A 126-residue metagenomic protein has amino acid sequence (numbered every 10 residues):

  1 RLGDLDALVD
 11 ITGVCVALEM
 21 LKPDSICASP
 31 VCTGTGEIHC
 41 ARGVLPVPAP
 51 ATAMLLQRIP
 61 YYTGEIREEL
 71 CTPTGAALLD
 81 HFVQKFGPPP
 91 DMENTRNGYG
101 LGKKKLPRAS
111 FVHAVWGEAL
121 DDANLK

Functional and structural regions predicted by a protein language model:
R1-K22: Conserved phosphate/anionic-ligand binding catalytic regions in large, soluble enzymes, centered on
V9, L125-K126: Intrinsic structural disorder
P23-L125: Mobile "lid/hinge" segments at catalytic clefts and subdomain interfaces of large enzymes
